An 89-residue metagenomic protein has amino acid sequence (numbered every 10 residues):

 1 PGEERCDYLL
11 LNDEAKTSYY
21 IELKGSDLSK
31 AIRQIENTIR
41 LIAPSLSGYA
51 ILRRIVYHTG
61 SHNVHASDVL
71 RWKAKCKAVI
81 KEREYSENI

Functional and structural regions predicted by a protein language model:
P1, D27-I35, V64-H65: Active-site-adjacent loop/helix micro-motif of nuclease/hydrolase catalytic cores
P1-D13, K30: Active-site metal-binding core of divalent-cation-utilizing nuclease and nuclease-like domains
Y8-L10, T17-G25: Conserved catalytic cores of phosphodiester-cleaving nucleases, focusing on short active-site segments
N12-A15, T59-G60: Short, flexible beta-strand-to-coil junctions
T17, G48-L52: Short, surface-exposed connector motifs at secondary-structure boundaries
K24-S29, H58: Short, charged/polar micro-motifs that form catalytic or ligand-binding hotspots
R33-L46: Histidine-anchored nucleotide/phosphate-binding helix
L52-I89: Domain-level recognition of nuclease-like catalytic cores that cleave nucleotide substrates
